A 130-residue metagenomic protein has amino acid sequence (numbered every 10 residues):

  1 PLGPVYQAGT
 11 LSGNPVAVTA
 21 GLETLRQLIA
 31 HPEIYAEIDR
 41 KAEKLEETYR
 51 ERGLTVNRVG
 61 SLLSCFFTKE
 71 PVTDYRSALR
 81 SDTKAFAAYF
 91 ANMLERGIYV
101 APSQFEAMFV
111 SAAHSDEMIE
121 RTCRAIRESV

Functional and structural regions predicted by a protein language model:
P1-V130: Conserved N-terminal phosphate-binding loop of PLP-dependent enzymes in the Aspartate aminotransferase
